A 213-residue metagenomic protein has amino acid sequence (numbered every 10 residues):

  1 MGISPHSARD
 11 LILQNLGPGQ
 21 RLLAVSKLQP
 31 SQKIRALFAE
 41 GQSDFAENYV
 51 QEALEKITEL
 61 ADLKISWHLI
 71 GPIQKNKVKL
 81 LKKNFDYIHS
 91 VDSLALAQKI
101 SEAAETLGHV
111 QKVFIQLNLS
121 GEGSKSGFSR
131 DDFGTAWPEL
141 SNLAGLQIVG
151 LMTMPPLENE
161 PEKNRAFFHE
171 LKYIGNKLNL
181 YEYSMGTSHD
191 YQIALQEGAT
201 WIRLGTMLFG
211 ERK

Functional and structural regions predicted by a protein language model:
M1-Y181, T187-H189, L195-E197: Conserved alpha/beta-domain cores
L195, L208-K213: Expand to "…catalyze enediolate/carbanion chemistry for C-C bond making/breaking, isomerization, decarboxylation
T200-W201: Divalent-metal-activated hydrolytic enzyme cores
